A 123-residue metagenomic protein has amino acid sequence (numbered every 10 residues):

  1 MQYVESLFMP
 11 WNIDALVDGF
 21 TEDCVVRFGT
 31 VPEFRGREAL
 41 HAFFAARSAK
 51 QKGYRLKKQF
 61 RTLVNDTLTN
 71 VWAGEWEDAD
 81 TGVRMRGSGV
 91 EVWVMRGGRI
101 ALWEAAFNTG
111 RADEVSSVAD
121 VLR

Functional and structural regions predicted by a protein language model:
M1-G19: Short acidic-aromatic low-complexity motifs
A15, E38-A39: An acidic, carboxylate-rich microenvironment
R27, H41-R123: A beta-strand edge to alpha-helix "cap/lid" segment located at domain peripheries
